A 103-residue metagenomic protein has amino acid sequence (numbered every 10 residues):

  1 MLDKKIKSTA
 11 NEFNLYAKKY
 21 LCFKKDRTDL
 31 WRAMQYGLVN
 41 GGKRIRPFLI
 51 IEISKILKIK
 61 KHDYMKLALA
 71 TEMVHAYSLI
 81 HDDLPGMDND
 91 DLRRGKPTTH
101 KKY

Functional and structural regions predicted by a protein language model:
M1-L67, T71, I80, M87 (+1 more regions): Conserved N-terminal diphosphate/IPP-binding helix and adjacent helical/loop segment of trans-prenyltransferase domains
N89-Y103: Basic, amphipathic juxtamembrane/active-site segments that coordinate anionic phosphate or diphosphate groups
